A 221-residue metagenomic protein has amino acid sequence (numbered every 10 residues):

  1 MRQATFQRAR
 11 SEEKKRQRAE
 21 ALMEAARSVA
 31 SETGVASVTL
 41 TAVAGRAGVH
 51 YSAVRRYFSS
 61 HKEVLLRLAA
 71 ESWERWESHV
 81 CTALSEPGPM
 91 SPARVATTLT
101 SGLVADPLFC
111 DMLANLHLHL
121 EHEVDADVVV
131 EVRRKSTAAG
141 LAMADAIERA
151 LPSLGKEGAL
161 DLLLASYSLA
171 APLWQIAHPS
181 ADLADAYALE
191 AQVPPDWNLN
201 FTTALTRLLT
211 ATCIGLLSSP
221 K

Functional and structural regions predicted by a protein language model:
M1-G34, T41-A42, P87: Basic, helix-initiating cap at the start of DNA-binding domains
R2, A138-S153, P172-K221: C-terminal peripheral helix-coil segments that are non-catalytic and often amphipathic
Q17, A21-S28, E63-E86, S101 (+2 more regions): Alpha-helical structural segments
A21, A42, R94-T98, D161-S168 (+2 more regions): Amphipathic alpha-helical interaction segments
A21, V29, A36-E63, R67: Helix-turn-helix
R67, C81-M112, L162-S166: Hydrophobic alpha-helical connector segments
D106-V130, R134, A181-A186: Amphipathic alpha-helical segments used for helix-helix packing
L151-A165: All-alpha amphipathic helical-bundle segments outside canonical DNA-binding/catalytic cores that form hydrophobic
